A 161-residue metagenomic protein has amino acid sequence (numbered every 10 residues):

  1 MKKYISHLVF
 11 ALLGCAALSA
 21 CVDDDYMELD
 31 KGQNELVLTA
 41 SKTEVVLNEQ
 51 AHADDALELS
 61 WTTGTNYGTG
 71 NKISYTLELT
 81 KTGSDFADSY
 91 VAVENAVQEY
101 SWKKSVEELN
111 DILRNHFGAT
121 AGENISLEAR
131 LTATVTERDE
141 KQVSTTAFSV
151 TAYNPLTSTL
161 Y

Functional and structural regions predicted by a protein language model:
M1-V9: Bacterial N-terminal signal peptides that target proteins for export
A16-A20: C-terminal motif of bacterial Sec signal peptides marking the signal peptidase cleavage site
D23: Positively charged, phosphate-engaging catalytic surfaces used for nucleic-acid and nucleotide handling
Y26-L59, T63-I73, D85, E99-E128 (+1 more regions): Insoluble glucan recognition modules
G64, L79-T80: Intrinsically disordered, low-complexity boundary segments flanking structured domains
S74-E78: Beta-strand signatures of extracellular beta-sandwich domains
G83-E94: Surface-exposed loop/edge segments in extracytoplasmic proteins
